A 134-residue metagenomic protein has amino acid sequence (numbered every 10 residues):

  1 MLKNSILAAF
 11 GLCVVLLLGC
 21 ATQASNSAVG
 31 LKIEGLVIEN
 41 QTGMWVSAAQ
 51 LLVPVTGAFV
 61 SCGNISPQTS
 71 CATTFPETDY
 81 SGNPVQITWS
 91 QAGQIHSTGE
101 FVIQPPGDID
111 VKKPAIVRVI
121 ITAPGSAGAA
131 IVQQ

Functional and structural regions predicted by a protein language model:
M1-C20: Sec-dependent bacterial lipoprotein signal peptides
A9, S81, V111-K113: A short, structural micro-pattern
V14-V15, A21-S25, N83-V85: Terminal, compositionally biased segments
C20-V55, G63, C71-A72, S90-Q134: Intrinsically disordered, low-complexity segments enriched in small/polar residues
T73-N83: Short Pro-Gly-centered beta-turn/loop motif in secreted/extracellular proteins
S81-G93: A short, solvent-exposed beta-strand micro-motif common in secreted/extracellular proteins
